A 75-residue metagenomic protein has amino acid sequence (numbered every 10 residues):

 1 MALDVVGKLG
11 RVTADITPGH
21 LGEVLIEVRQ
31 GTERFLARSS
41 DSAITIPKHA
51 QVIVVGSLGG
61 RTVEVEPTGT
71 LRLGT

Functional and structural regions predicted by a protein language model:
A2-T75: Terminal membrane-proximal soluble interaction domains of membrane-associated proteins
